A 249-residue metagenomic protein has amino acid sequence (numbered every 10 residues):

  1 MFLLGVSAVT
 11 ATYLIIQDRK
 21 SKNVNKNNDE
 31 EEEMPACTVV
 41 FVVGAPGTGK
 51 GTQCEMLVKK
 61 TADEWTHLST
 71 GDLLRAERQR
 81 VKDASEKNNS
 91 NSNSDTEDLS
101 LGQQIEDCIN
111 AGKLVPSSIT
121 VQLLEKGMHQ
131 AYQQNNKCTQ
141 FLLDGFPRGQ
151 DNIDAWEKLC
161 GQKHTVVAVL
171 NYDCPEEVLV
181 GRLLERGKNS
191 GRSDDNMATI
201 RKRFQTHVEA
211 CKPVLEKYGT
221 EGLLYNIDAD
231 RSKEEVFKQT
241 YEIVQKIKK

Functional and structural regions predicted by a protein language model:
M1-K249: Glycine-rich phosphate-binding loop of ATP-dependent small-molecule kinases
